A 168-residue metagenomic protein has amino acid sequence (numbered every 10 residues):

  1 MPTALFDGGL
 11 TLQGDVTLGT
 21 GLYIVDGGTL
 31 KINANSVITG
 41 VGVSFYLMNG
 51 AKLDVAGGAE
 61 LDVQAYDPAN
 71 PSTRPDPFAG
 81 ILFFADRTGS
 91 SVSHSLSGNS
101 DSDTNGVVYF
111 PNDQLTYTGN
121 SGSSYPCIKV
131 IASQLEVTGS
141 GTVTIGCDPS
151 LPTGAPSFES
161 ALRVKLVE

Functional and structural regions predicted by a protein language model:
M1-T144: Long, polar low-complexity repeats
I145-E168: Protruding loop/beta-arch "assembly-hinge" segments enriched in small, turn-prone residues
